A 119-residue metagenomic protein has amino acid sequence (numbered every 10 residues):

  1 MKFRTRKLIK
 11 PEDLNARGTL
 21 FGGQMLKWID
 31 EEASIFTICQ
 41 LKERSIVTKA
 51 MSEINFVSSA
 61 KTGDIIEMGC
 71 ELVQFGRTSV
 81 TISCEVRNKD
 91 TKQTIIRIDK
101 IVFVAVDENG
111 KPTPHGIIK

Functional and structural regions predicted by a protein language model:
M1-A50, V104-K119: Hot-dog-fold acyl-thioester-processing enzymes
M1-R4, F56, K61-T62, V73-K119: HotDog/MaoC-like acyl-thioester-processing domains
M51-N55: Short alpha-helix capping/helix-loop boundary micro-motifs
